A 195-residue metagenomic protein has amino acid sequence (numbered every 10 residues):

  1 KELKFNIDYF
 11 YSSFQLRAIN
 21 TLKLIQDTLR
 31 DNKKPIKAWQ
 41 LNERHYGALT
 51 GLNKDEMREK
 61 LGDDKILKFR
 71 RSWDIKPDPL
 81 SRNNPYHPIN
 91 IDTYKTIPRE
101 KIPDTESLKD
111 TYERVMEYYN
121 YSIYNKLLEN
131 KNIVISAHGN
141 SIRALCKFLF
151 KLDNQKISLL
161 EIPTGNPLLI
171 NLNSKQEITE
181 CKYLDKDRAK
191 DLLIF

Functional and structural regions predicted by a protein language model:
K1-K4, E117-Y124: ANL superfamily AMP-binding
K1-P88, Y94-R99, K147-N171, I178 (+1 more regions): Phosphate-coordination/substrate-recognition cap region in phosphate-metabolizing enzymes
K60, D64, D110-Y118: A non-catalytic, amphipathic alpha-helix used as a structural packing/dimerization or gating element in enzyme scaffolds
I97-Y112: Surface-exposed cleft-lining segments at the edges of enzyme active sites
K131-A137: Generic beta-sheet signal
G139-A144: GST superfamily/GST-like fold recognition
K175-R188: Short, well-ordered strand-loop elements centered on a beta-strand within folded domains, enriched for acidic residues
D187-F195: Short, cationic low-complexity segments
